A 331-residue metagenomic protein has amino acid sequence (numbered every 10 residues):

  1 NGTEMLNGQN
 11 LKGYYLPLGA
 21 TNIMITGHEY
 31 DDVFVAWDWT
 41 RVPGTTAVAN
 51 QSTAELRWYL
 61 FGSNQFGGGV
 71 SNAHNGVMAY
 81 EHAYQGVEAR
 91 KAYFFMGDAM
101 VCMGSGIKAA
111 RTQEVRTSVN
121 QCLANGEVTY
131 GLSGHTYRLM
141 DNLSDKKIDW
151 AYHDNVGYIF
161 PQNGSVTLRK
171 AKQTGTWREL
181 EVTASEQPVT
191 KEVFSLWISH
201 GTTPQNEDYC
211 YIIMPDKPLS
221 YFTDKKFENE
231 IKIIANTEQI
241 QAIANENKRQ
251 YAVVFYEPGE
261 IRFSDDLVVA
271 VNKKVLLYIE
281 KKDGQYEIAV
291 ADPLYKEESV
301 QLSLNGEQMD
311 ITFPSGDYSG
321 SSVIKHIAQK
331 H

Functional and structural regions predicted by a protein language model:
N1-E287, A291-S299, E307-Q308: Extended polysaccharide-engagement surfaces of secreted carbohydrate-active enzymes
D149-Y152, G157, E207-C210, T312-H331: C-terminal beta-strand-rich structural cap/linker in extracellular carbohydrate-active enzymes
